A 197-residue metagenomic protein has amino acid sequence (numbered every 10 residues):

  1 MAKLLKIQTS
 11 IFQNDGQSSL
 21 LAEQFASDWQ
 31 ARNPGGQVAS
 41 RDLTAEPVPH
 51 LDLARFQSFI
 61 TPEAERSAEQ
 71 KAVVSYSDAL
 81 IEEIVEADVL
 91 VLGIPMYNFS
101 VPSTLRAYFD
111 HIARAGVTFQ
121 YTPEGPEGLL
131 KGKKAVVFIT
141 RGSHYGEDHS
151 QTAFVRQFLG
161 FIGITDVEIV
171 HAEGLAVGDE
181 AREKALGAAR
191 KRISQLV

Functional and structural regions predicted by a protein language model:
M1-I94, S100-D110, R114, K191-V197: N-terminal beta1-alpha1-beta2 submodule of the flavodoxin-like/Rossmannoid cofactor-binding fold
L5, A39-R41, V136-F138, E168-V170: Hydrophobic/aromatic beta-strand patches that form the interior of the parallel beta-sheet core in alpha/beta enzyme
T9, T140-G142, A172: Cofactor-binding loop segments of dinucleotide-utilizing enzymes, especially the Rossmann-like FAD- and NAD(P)+-binding
Q13, P47, H144, A176-G178: Flexible, glycine-rich phosphate/dinucleotide-binding loops and adjacent beta-alpha linkers at cofactor/substrate
M96-F99, R141-S143: Short glycine-rich anion-binding loops that position phosphate/pyrophosphate groups of nucleotides and phosphorylated
A115, F119, T165-D166: Short, structured loop/turn "capping" segments at alpha-beta junctions
Y121-I164: Short, glycine-/small-residue-rich phosphate/pyrophosphate-handling segment
G146-V197: Glycine-rich phosphate/pyrophosphate-binding loop and the adjoining helix
